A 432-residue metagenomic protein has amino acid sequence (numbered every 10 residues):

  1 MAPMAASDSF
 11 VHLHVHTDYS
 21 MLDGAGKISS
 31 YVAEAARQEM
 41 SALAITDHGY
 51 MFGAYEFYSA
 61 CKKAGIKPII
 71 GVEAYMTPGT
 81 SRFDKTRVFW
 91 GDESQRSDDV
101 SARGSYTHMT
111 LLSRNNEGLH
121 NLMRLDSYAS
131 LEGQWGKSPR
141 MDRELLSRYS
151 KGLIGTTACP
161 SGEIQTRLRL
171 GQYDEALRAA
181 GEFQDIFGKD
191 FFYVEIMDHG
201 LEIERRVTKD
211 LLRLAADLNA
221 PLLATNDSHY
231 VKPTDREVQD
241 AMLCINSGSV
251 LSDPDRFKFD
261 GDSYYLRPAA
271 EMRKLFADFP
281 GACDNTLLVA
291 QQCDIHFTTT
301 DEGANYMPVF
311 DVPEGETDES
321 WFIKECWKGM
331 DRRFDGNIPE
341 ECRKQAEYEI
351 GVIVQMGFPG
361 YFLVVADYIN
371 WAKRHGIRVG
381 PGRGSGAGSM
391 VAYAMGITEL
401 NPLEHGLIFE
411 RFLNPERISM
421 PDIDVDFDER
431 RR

Functional and structural regions predicted by a protein language model:
M1-R432: Phosphodiester-processing cores and adjacent nucleic acid-binding clamps
